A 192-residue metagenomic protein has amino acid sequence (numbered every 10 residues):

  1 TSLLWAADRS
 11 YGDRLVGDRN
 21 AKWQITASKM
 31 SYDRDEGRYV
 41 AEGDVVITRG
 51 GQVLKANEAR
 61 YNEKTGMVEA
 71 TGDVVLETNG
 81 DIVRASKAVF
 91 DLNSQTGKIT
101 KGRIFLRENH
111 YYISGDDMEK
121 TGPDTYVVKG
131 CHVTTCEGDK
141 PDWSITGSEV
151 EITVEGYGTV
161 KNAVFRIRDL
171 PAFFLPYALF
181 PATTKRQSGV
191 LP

Functional and structural regions predicted by a protein language model:
S2-A6: Sec/Tat signal peptide C-region and signal peptidase I cleavage site
A7-P192: Structural signature for solvent-exposed beta-strand/loop edge elements and short helix-capping sites, enriched
